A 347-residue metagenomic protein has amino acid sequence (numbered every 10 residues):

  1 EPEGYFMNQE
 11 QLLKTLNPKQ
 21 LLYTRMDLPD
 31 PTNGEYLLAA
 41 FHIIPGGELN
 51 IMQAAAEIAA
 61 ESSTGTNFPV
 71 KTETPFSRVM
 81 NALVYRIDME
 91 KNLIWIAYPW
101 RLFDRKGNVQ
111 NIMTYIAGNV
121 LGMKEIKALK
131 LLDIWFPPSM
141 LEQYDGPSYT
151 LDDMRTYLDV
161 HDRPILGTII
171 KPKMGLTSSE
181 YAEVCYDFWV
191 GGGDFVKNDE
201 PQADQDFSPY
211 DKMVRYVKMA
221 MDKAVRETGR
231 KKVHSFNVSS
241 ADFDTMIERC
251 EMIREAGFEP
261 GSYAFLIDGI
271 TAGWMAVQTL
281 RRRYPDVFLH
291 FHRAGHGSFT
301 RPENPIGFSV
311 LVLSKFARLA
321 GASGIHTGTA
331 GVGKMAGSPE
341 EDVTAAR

Functional and structural regions predicted by a protein language model:
Y5-F6, P29-A40, G146-L176, R226-K232 (+1 more regions): N-terminal small/glycine-rich loop or linker at the start of catalytic domains across soluble metabolic enzymes
Y5-F76: Short Lys/Arg-enriched alpha/beta "domain-start" segment
A39-F41, P164-K171, V196-N198, K232-V238 (+4 more regions): Hydrophobic faces of well-ordered beta-strands that scaffold small-molecule active sites in alpha/beta enzyme cores
F41-L49, P164-A182, V233-T245, G295-S309: Active-site mouth loops of central-metabolism enzymes
Q53, A59, S63-G146: Phosphate-/polyanion-interacting regions in eukaryotic proteins
S62-T66, P209-F236, W274-G295, E340-R347: Alpha-helix-loop-beta-strand connector modules within alpha/beta enzyme cores
G193-R215, T329-A336: Glycine-rich, proline-tolerant flexible connector loops at the mouths of alpha/beta enzymes
R249-C250, P260-R347: Catalytic alpha/beta core domains of metabolic enzymes, predominantly
